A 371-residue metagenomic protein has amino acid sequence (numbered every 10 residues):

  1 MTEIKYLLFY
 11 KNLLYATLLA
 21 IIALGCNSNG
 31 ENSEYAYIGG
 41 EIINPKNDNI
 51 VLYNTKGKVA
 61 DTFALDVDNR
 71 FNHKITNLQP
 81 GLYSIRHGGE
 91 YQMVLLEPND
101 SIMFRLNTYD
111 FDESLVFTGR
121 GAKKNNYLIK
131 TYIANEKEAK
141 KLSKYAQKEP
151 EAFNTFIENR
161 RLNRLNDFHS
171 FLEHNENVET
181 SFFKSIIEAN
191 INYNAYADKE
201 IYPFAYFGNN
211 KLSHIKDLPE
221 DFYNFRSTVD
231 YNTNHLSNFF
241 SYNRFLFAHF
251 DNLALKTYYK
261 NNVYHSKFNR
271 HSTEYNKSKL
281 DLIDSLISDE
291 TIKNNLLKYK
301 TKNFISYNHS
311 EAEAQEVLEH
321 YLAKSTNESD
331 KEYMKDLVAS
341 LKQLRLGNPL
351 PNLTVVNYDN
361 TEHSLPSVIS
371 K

Functional and structural regions predicted by a protein language model:
M1-Y37: Bacterial Sec-dependent N-terminal signal peptides
C26-I186, A197-I201, Y206: A non-transmembrane, solvent-exposed segment enriched in polar/low-complexity residues
R160-S170, D217, N269-S278, N308-E316: Helix-turn-helix repeat elements of alpha-solenoid scaffolds
H174-N192, D284-L296: Structural motif
E188-A254: Extended amphipathic alpha-helical segments with heptad-repeat/coiled-coil character used for oligomerization, fusion
L253-K279: Structured, charged N-terminal subsegments at the starts of enzyme catalytic cores and at intra-chain domain/subunit
T273-L346: N-terminal targeting signals for export/organelle localization
K331-S367: N-terminal "domain-start" segment that seeds a small globular fold
